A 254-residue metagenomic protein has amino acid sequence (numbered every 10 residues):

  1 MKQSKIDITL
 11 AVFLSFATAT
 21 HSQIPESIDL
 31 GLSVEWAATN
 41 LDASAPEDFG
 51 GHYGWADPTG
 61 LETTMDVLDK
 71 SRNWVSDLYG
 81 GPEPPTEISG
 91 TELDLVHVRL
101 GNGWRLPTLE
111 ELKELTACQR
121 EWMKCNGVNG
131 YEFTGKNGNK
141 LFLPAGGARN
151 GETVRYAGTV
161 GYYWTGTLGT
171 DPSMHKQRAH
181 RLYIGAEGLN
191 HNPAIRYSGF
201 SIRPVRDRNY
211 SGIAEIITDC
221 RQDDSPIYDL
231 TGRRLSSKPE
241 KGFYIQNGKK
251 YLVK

Functional and structural regions predicted by a protein language model:
M1-I24: Bacterial Sec-dependent N-terminal signal peptides
Q3, F243-K254: C-terminal tail/sorting-segment detector
I24-L30, V34-T63, L68-S76, G81-Y210: C-terminal, surface-exposed recognition/capping segments
W36, W164, S211-E215, G232 (+1 more regions): Terminal processing/anchoring signals of secreted or surface-associated proteins and related intramolecular
D207-R234: Residue-level detector of functionally pivotal "anchor" positions at catalytic/ligand-binding pockets or at interdomain
